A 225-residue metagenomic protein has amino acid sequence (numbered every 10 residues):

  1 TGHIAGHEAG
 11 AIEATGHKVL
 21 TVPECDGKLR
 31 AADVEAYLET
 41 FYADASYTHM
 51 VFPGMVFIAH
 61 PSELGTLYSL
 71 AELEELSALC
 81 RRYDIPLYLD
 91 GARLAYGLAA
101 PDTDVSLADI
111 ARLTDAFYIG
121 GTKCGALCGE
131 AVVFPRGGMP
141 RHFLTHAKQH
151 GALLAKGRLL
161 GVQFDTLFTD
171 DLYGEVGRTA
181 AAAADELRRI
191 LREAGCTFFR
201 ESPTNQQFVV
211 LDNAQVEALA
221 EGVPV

Functional and structural regions predicted by a protein language model:
T1-G6, E35: Conserved PLP-anchoring active-site segment centered on the Schiff-base-forming lysine
I12, R93, L107-R141: Active-site PLP attachment segment
G16-G54, I58-P61, Y68-E75: PLP-dependent aminotransferase-class I/II
Y68-A100: Catalytic PLP-binding core of fold-type I/II PLP enzymes
E130-L154, D165-D170: Conserved core segment of the aminotransferase class I/II
H146-K148, L167-R188, P203: Structural signature of PLP-dependent enzymes
D185-V225: Conserved C-terminal alpha-helix-loop-beta "cap" of PLP-dependent enzymes that closes/shapes the active-site mouth
